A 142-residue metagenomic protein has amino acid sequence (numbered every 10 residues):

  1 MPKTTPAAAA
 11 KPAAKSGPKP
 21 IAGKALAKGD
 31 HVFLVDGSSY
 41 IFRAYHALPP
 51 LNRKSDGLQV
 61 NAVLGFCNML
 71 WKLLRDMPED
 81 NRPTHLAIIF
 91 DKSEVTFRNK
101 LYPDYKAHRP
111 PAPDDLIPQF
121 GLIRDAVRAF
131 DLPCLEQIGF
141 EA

Functional and structural regions predicted by a protein language model:
P2-A142: Noncatalytic, basic helical substrate-engagement surface that gates or grips nucleic-acid strands
